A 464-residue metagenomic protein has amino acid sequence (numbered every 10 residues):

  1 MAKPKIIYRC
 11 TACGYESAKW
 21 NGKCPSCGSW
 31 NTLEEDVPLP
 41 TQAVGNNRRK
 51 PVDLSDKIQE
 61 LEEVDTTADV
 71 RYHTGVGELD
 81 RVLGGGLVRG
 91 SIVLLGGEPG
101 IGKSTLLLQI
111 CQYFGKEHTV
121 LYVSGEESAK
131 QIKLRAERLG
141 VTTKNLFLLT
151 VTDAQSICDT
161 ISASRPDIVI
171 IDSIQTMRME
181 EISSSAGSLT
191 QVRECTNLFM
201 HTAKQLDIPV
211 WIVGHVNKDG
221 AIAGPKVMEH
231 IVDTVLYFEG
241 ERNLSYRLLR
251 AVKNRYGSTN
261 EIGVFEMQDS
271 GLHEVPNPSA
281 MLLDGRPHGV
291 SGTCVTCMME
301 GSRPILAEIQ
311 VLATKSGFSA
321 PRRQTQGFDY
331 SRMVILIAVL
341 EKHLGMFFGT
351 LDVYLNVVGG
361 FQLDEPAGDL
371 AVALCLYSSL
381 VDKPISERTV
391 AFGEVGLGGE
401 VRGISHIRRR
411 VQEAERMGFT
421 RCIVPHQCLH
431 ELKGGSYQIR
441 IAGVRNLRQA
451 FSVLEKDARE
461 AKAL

Functional and structural regions predicted by a protein language model:
A2-A12, E16-R81, V88-L94, I101-Q112 (+5 more regions): Peripheral, non-AAA+ core regions of ATP-driven protein-machinery
E98, G125: P-loop (Walker A) phosphate-binding loop of NTP-binding proteins
V120-S124: Conserved RecA-like ASCE P-loop NTPase motor core of nucleic-acid helicases/translocases
A129: Divalent metal-dependent catalytic cores for phosphoryl transfer on phosphate-bearing substrates
F147: Conserved nucleotide-sensing/catalytic segment adjacent to the nucleotide-binding pocket in NTP-handling enzymes
